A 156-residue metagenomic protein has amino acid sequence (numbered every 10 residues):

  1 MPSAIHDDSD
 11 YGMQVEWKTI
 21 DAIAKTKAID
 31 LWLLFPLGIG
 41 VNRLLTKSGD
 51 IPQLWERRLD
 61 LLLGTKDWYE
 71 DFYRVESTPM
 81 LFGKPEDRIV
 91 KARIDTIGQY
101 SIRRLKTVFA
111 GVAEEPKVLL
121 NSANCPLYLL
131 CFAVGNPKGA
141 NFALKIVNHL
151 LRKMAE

Functional and structural regions predicted by a protein language model:
M1-E156: Class I S-adenosyl-L-methionine-dependent methyltransferase catalytic core
